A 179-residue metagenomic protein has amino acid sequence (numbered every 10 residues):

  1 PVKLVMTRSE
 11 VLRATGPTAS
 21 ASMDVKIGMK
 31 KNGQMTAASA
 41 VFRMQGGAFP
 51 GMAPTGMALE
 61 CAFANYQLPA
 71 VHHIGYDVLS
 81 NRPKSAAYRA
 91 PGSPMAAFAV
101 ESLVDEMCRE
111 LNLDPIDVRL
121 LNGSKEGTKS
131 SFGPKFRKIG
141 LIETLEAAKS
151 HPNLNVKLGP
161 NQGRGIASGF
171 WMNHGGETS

Functional and structural regions predicted by a protein language model:
P1-S179: Structural alpha/beta core scaffold segments of enzyme domains
